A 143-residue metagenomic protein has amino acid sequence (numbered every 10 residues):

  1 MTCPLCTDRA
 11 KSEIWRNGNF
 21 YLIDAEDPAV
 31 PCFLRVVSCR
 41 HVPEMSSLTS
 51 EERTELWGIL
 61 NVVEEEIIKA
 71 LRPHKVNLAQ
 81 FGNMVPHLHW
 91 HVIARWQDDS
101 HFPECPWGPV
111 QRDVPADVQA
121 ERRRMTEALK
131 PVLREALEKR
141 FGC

Functional and structural regions predicted by a protein language model:
M1-C143: HIT superfamily nucleotide-processing domains
